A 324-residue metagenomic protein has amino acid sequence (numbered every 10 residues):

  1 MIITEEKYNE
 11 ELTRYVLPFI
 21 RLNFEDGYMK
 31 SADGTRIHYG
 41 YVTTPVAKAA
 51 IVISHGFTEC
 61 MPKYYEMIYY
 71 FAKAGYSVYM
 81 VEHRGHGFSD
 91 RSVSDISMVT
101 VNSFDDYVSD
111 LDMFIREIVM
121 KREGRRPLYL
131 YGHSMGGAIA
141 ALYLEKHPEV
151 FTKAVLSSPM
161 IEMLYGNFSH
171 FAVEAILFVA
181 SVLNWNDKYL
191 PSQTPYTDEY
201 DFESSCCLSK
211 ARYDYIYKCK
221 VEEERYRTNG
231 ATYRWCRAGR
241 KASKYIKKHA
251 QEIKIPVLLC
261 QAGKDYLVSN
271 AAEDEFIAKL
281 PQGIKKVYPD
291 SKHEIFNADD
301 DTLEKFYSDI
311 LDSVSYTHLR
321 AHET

Functional and structural regions predicted by a protein language model:
M1-K30, G40: An N-terminal hydrophobic leader/cap segment in hydrolases
A72-S92: Conserved alpha/beta-hydrolase
T100-V119: Alpha/beta-hydrolase active-site loop
I139-R225: Alpha/beta-hydrolase-fold enzymes
I253, L259-Q261: Short beta-strand/loop motif that positions the catalytic acidic residue of the alpha/beta-hydrolase fold
S269-I277: Short alpha-helix in the alpha/beta-hydrolase fold that links the catalytic acid
S291-E304: Catalytic histidine-centered segment of alpha/beta-hydrolase-like enzymes
T317-T324: Conserved small/polar residues in nucleotide/adenosyl-binding loops
